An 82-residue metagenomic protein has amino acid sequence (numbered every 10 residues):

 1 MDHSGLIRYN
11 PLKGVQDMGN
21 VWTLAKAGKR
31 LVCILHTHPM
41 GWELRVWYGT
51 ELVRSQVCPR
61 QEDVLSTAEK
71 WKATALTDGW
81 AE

Functional and structural regions predicted by a protein language model:
D2-E43: Short N-terminal "domain-start" leader segments that mark the transition from disordered tails or signal peptides into
D17, P39, V57-C58, A68: Hydrophobic alpha-helical segments and their boundary regions
T23-A25, L52-V53, T67: A general secondary-structure boundary signal
L31, T74-E82: Short, mixed-charge low-complexity intrinsically disordered segments
I34, E43, R54-Q56, S66: Short acidic, gly/pro-rich beta-turn/loop elements at beta-sheet edges and active-site/ligand-binding grooves
G49-D63: A short, exposed loop/beta-hairpin motif centered on an aromatic-Gly-Thr core
P59-T77: A short, charged, amphipathic alpha-helix used as a generic interaction element across diverse proteins
